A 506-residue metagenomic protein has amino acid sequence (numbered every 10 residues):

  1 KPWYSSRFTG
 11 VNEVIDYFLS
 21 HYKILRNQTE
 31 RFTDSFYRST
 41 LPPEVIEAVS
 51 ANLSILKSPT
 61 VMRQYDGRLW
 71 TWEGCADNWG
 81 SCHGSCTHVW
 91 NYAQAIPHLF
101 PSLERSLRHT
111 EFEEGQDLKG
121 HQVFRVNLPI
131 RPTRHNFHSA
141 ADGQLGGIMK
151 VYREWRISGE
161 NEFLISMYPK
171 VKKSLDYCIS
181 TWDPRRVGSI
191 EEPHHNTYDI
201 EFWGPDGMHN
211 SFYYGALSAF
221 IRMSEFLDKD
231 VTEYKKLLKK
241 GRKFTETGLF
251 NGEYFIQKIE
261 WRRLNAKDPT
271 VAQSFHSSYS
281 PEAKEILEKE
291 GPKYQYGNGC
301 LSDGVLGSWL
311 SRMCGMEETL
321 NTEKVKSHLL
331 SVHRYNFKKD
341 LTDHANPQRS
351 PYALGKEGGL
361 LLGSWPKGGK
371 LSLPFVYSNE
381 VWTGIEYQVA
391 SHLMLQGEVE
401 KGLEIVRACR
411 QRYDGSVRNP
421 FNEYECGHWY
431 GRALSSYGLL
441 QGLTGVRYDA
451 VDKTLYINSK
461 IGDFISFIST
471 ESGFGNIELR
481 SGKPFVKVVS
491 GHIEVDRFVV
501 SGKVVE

Functional and structural regions predicted by a protein language model:
K1-W3, M208-H209, N379-E380: Long, charged, mostly alpha-helical binding arms that flank functional sites
K1-W90, L103-R105, N161, S224 (+2 more regions): Acidic/polar, glycine-enriched structural segments that form the non-catalytic walls/loops of the carbohydrate-binding
G10-L25, R68, W79-P193, I200-E225 (+5 more regions): Aromatic-rich carbohydrate-recognition surfaces in CAZymes
F18, Y22, R26-T29, T33 (+2 more regions): Short amphipathic alpha-helical coiled-coil/interface segments
P43-D77, S102-H135, T181-P205, E246-V381 (+1 more regions): Extended glycan-interaction surfaces of carbohydrate-active proteins
I157-E160, F226, M316, H392-Q396: Alpha-helix C-terminal capping/termination sites
K173-Y177, F244, Y335, A408-R412: A short structural micro-motif
Y352-G358, L371-F375, N379-V381, E386-E506: Non-catalytic C-terminal accessory modules of carbohydrate-active enzymes
